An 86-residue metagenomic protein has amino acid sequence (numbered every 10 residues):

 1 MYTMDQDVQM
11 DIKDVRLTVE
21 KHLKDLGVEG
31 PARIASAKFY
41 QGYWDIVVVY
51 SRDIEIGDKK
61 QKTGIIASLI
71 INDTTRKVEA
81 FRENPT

Functional and structural regions predicted by a protein language model:
M1-V8, R52-D53, R82: Short, charge-rich amphipathic segments
Y2-A37: Short, non-transmembrane alpha-helical segments in secretory-pathway proteins
T3, E29, K62, K77 (+1 more regions): Long, contiguous binding/interaction regions
V15-T18, G57, R76-K77: A generic signature of intrinsically disordered, low-complexity regions enriched in glycine/proline and charged/polar
P31-I71: Exposed beta-strand-loop-beta-strand "reactive/processing" segments of non-cytosolic proteins
I65-T86: A short, surface-exposed interaction/processing loop segment used at functional sites
